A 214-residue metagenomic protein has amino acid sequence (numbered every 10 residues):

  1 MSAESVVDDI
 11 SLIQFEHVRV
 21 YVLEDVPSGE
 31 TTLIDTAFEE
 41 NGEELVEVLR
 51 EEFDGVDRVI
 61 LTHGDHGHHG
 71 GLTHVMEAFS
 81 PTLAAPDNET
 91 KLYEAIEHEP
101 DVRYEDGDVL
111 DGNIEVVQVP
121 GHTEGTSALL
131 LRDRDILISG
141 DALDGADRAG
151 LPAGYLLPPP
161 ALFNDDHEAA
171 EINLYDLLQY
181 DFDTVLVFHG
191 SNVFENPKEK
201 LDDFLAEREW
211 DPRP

Functional and structural regions predicted by a protein language model:
S2-V48, A128-G145: Conserved beta-strand hairpin/beta-sheet module of binuclear metal-dependent hydrolase folds, prominently
D8-I13, D35-E39, V59-T62, I114-V119 (+1 more regions): Short, flexible loop segments at the rims of nucleotide/cofactor-binding pockets, characterized by
I10, P81, D101-V102, I114 (+1 more regions): Short, conserved active-site loop motifs that form the nucleotide-linked donor/cofactor pocket
Q14-F15, H98-V102, V119-G121, H167-E168: Short gly/ser/thr-rich secondary-structure transition/capping motifs
V22, D106-R132, L137: Core dinuclear metal-dependent hydrolase active-site scaffold
I34-A37, V56-D65, L83-D87, Q118-G121 (+3 more regions): Active-site neighborhood of phospho(di)ester-bond hydrolases with catalytic His/Asp-centered motifs
F38-L110: Active-site HxH/HxHxD metal-binding segment of metal-dependent hydrolases
E39, E124-R208, P212: Metallo-beta-lactamase
